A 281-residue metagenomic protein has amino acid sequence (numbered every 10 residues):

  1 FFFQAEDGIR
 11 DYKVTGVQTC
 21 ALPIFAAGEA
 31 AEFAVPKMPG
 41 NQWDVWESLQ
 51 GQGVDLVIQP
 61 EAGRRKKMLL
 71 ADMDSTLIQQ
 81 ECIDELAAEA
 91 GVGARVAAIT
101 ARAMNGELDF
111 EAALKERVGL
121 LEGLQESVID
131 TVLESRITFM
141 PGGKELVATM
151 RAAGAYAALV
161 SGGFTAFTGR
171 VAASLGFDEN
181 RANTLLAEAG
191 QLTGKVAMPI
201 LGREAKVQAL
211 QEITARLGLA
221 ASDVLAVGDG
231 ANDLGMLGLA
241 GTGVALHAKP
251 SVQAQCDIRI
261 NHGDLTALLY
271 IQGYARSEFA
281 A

Functional and structural regions predicted by a protein language model:
F1-C20: Single conserved hydrophobic/aromatic residue that forms the stacking wall/gate of nucleotide- or nucleobase-binding
R10, N41-G53: Short amphipathic alpha-helices in soluble, non-transmembrane regions that often serve as interface/regulatory elements
L22, T76-I78, V160-G162: Ser/Thr-glycine-rich phosphate-binding loops at phosphate-binding pockets of nucleotides, nucleotide cofactors
F25-M38: A generic structural motif
Q52-A62, A215: Short, basic/aromatic recognition patches
R64-L108: Active-site neighborhood of HAD-like aspartate-dependent phosphohydrolases
A103-S127: Long, charged amphipathic helices and adjacent flexible linkers at domain junctions
V128-A281: C-terminal cap/substrate-recognition subdomain and adjoining C-terminal extension of metal-dependent phosphatase-like
